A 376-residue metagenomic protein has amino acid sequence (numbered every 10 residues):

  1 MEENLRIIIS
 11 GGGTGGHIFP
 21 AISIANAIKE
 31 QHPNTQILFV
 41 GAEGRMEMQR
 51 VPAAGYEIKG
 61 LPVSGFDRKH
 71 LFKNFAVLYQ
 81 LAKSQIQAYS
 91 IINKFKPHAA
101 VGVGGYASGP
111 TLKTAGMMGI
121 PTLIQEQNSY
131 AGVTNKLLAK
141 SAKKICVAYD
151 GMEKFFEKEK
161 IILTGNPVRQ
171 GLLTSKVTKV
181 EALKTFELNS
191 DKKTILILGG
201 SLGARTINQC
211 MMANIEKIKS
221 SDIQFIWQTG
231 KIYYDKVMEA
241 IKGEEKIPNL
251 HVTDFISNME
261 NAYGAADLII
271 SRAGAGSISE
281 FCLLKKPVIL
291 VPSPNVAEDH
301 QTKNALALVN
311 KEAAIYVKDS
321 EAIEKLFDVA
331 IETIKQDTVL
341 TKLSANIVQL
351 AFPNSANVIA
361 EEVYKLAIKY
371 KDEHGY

Functional and structural regions predicted by a protein language model:
E3, Q36, E57, G116-V180 (+1 more regions): Active-site-proximal region of nucleotide-activated glycan assembly enzymes, centered on histidine/acidic-rich loops
N4-G12, Q31-Q80, Q85, K231-Y233 (+1 more regions): Conserved nucleotide-sugar phosphate-binding/catalytic loop shared by glycosyltransferases and other
R45, R50, A54, V177-I269 (+3 more regions): Donor-nucleotide binding loops and adjacent catalytic segments primarily of GT-B fold Leloir glycosyltransferases
Y56, I120-P121, D267-L268, K285-S293 (+1 more regions): Structural loop-to-beta junction motif characteristic of Rossmann-like glycosyltransferase folds
Q87-V101, A107-L123, K136-S141: Glycosyltransferases and closely related glycan-assembly transferases that use nucleotide-activated donors
P97-A99, G264-I278, K286-P287: Acidic donor-binding loop of glycosyltransferase active sites
V339-P353: A short, well-ordered alpha-helix in the C-terminal region of glycosyltransferases
P353-Y376: C-terminal alpha-helical cap of glycosyltransferases
